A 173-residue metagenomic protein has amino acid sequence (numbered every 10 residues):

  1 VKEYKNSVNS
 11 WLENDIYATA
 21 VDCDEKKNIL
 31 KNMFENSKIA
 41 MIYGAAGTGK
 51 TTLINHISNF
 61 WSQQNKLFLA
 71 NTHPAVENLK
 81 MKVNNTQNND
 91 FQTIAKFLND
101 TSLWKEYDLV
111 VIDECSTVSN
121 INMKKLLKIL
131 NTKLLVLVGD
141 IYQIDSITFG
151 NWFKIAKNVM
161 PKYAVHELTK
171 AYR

Functional and structural regions predicted by a protein language model:
V1-R173: Conserved ATP-binding/catalytic motifs of P-loop helicase motor domains
